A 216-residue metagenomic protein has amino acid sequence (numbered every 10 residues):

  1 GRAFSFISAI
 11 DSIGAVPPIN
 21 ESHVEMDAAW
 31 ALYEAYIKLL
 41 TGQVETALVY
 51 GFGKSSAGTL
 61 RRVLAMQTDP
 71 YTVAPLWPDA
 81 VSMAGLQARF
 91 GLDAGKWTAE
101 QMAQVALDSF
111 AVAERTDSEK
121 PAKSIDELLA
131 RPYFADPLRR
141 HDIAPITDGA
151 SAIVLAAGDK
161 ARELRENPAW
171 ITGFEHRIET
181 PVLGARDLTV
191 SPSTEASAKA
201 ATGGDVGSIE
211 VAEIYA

Functional and structural regions predicted by a protein language model:
G1, A47-F52, E100-L107, E166-H176 (+1 more regions): Beta-strand segments within the central parallel beta-sheet cores of soluble alpha/beta enzyme folds
R2-Y50, K54-M83, A122-P145, T172-E179 (+1 more regions): Conserved catalytic cysteine-centered active-site region of acyl-thioester-dependent Claisen-condensing enzymes
F6-I7, A88, A198: Generic structural marker for isolated residues within well-ordered, non-membrane alpha-helices of soluble domains
H23-G53, V81-S118, I153-K160: Active-site-proximal alpha-helical scaffold in enzymes
G58-V63, E114-D117, L183-G184: Short acidic, glycine/serine/threonine-rich loops at helix termini
P75-P78, K96, A185-L188: Charge-dense, low-complexity intrinsically disordered segments
G91-T98, S197-S208: Phosphate/pyrophosphate-binding loops at sites that engage ATP/ADP/AMP, CoA/4′-phosphopantetheine, polyphosphate
A103-Q104, Y133-A200: Condensing-enzyme catalytic core mediating Claisen C-C bond formation in acyl metabolism
